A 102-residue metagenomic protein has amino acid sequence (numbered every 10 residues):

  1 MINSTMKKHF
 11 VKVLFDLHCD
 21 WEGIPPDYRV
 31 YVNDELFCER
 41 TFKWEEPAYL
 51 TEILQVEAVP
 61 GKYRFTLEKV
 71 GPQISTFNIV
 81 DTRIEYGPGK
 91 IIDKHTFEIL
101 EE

Functional and structural regions predicted by a protein language model:
M1-V32, C38, L50-E52, A58-E102: Beta-strand-rich recognition domains
E35-E45: Solvent-exposed serine/threonine-rich low-complexity stretches and specific carbohydrate-binding patches
